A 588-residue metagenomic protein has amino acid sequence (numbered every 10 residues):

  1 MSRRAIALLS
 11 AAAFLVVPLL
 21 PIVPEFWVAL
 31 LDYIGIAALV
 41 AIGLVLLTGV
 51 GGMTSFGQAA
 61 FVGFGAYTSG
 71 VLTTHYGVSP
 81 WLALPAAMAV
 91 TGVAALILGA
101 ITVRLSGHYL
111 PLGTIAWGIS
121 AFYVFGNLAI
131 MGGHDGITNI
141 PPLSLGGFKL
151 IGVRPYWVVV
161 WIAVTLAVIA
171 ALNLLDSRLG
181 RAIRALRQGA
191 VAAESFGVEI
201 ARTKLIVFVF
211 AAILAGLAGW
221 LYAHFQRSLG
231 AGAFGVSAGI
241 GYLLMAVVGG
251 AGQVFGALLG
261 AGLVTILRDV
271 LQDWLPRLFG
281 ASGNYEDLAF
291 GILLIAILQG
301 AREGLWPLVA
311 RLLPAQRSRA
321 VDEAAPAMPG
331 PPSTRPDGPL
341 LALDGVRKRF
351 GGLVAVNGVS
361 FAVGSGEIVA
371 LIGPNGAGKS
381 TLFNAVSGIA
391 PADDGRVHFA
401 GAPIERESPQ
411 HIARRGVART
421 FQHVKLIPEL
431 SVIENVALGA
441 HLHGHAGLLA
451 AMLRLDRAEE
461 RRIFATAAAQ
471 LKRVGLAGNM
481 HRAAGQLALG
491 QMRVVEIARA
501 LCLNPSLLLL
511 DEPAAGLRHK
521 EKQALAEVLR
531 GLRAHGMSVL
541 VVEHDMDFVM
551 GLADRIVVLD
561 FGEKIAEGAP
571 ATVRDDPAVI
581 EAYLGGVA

Functional and structural regions predicted by a protein language model:
M1-A325: Transmembrane alpha-helices and adjacent helix-loop boundaries
I372-P374: The feature captures the beta-strand-to-loop junction immediately N-terminal to the Walker
S387: Helix-to-loop junction immediately C-terminal to a conserved catalytic motif
G395-I404, R414-R415: Conserved ABC transporter NBD signature motif
L508-E512: Catalytic Walker B motif of ABC-type/P-loop ATPase nucleotide-binding domains
V549-G551: A short, surface-exposed alpha-helical micro-motif characterized by mixed small hydrophobic and charged/polar residues
